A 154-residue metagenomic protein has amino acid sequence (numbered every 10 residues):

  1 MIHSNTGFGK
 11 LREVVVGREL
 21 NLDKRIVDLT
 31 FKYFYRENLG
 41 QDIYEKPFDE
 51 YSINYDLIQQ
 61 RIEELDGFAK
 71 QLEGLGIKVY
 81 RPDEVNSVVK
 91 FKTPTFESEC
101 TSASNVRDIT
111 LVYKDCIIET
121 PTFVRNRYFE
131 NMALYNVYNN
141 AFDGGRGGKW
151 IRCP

Functional and structural regions predicted by a protein language model:
M1-P154: The feature marks the mature, well-folded catalytic cores of soluble enzymes
